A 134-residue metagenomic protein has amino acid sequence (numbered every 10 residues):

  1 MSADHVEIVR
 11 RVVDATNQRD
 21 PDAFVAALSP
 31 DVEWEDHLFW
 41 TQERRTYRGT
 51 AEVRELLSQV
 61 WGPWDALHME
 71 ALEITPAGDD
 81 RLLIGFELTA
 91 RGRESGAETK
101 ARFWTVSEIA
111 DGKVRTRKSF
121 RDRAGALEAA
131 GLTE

Functional and structural regions predicted by a protein language model:
M1-E134: C-terminal and inter-domain tail/linker signature
